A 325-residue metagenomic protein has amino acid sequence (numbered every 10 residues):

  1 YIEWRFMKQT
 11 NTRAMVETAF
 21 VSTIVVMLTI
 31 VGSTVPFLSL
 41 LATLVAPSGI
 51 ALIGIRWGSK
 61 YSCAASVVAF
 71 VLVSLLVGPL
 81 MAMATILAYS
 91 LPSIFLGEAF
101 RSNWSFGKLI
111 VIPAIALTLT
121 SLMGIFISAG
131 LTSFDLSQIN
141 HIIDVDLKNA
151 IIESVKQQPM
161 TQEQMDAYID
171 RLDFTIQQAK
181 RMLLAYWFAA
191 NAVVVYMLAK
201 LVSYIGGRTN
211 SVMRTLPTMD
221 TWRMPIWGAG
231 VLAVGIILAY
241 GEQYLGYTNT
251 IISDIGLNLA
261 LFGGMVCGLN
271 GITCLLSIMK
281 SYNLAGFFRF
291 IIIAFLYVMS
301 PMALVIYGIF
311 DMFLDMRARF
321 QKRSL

Functional and structural regions predicted by a protein language model:
M7, N11, A19-S22, N249-L325: Long, positively charged, glycine-interspersed low-complexity recognition regions
M7-V68, N283-I293: Hydrophobic transmembrane alpha-helices
M15-F20, C63-V67, A82-M83, L87 (+4 more regions): Hydrophobic alpha-helical transmembrane segments
V16-S22, I86-L131: Short helix-perturbing small/polar motifs within transmembrane alpha-helices
S39-E98, D311-L314: Alpha-helical membrane segments and adjacent membrane-interface helices in multi-pass membrane proteins
F126-K180: Membrane-interface interhelical loops and short interface/amphipathic helices in multi-pass inner-membrane
Q157-M219: Hydrophobic, aromatic-enriched interface-forming segments
T209-V266: Small-residue-rich helix-loop
